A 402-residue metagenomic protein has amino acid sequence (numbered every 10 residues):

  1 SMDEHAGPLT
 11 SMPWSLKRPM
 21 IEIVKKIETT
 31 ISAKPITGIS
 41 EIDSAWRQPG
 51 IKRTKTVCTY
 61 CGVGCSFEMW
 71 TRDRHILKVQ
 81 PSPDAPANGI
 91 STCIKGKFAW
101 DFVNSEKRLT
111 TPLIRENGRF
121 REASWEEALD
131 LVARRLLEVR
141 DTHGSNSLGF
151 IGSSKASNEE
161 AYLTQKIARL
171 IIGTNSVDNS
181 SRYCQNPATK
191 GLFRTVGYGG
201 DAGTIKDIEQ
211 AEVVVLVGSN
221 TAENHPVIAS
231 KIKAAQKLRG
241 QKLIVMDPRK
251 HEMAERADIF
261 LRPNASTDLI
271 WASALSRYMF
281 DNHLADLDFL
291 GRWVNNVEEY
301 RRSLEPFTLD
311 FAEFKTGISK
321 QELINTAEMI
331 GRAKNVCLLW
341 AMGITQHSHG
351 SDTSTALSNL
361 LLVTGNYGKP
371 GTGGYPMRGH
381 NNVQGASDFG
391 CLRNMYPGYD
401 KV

Functional and structural regions predicted by a protein language model:
S1-N282, N296, S319: N-terminal export/assembly segments and adjacent metallocofactor-ligating motifs of anaerobic energy-metabolism
W46-I51, R292-N296, G373-G385: A glycine-rich phosphate-binding loop feature that marks nucleotide/adenosyl-phosphate handling sites
A133-L136, S276, A327, L357-G365: Short, amphipathic alpha-helical segments that act as regulatory/interfacial helices in nucleotide-processing proteins
H143-S147, A285-L290, C337, G368-Y375: Flexible, glycine/charged-enriched surface loops at secondary-structure junctions
L148-S157, K315-I318, A341-S348, H380: Conserved short loop/turn motifs at secondary-structure junctions
A211, L238, F307, R332-K334 (+1 more regions): Structured helix-beta-strand junction loops
S266, I270-C337: P-loop NTPase catalytic nucleotide-binding module
I330-V402: A glycine-rich, hydrophobic/aromatic-adjacent loop/helix-cap motif
